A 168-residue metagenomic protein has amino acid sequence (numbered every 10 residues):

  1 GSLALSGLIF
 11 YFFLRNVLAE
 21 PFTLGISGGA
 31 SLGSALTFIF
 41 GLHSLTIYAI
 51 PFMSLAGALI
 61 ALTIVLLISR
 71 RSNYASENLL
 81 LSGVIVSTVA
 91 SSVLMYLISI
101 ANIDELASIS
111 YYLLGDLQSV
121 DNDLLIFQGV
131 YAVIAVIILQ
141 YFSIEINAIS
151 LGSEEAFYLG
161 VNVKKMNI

Functional and structural regions predicted by a protein language model:
G1-I168: Alpha-helical transmembrane segments in inner-membrane proteins
